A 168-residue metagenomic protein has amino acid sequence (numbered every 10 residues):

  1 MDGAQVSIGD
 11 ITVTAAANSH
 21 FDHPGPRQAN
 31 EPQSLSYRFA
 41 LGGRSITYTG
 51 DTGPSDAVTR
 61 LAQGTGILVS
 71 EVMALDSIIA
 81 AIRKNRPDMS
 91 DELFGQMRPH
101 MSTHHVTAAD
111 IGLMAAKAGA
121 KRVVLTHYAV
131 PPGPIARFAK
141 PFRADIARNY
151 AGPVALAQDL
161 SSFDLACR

Functional and structural regions predicted by a protein language model:
M1-Q63, S161-R168: Core dinuclear metal-dependent hydrolase active-site scaffold
P32-S36, G42-S45, G53-P153, A157: Cap/insert and terminal regions of metallo-dependent hydrolase folds
